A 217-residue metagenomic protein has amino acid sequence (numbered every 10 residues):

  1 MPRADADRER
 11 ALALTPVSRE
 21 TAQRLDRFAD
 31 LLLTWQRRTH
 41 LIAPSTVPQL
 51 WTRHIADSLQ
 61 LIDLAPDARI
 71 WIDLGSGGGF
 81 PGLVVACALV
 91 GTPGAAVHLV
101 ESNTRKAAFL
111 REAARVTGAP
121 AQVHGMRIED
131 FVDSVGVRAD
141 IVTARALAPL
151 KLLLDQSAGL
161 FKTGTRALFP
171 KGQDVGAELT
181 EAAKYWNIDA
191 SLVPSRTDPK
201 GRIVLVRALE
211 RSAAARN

Functional and structural regions predicted by a protein language model:
M1-I72, R105-A119: Class I SAM-dependent transferase core
L59-A144, L154-D155: Conserved SAM/SAH cofactor-binding pocket of Class I
G77, A146-P149, Q173-V175: Short glycine-rich anion-binding loops that position phosphate/pyrophosphate groups of nucleotides and phosphorylated
P81, G159-F161, Y185-W186: Glycine-rich, phosphate-binding/catalytic loops in enzymes
A96, P120-Q122, R166, N187-S191: Conserved beta-strand segments of alpha/beta enzyme cores
L154-R166: A short glycine-rich, Lys/Arg-flanked "PGG" loop and its adjoining helix->strand segment in the class I
G164-D174: Conserved beta-strand signature within the Rossmann-like core of class I S-adenosyl-L-methionine
G172-N217: Active-site capping/gating segments
